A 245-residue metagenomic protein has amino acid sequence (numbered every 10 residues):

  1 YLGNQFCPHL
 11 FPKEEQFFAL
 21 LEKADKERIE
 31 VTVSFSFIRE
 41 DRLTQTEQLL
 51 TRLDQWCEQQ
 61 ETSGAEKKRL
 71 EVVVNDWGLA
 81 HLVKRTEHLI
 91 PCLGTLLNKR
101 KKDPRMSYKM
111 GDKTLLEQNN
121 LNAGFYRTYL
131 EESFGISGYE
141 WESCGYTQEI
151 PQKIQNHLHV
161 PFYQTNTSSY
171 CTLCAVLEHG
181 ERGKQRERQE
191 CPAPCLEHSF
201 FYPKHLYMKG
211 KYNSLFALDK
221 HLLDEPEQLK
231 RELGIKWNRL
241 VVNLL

Functional and structural regions predicted by a protein language model:
Y1-L20, K26-L245: Active-site pocket-lining/capping segments in soluble small-molecule metabolic enzymes
